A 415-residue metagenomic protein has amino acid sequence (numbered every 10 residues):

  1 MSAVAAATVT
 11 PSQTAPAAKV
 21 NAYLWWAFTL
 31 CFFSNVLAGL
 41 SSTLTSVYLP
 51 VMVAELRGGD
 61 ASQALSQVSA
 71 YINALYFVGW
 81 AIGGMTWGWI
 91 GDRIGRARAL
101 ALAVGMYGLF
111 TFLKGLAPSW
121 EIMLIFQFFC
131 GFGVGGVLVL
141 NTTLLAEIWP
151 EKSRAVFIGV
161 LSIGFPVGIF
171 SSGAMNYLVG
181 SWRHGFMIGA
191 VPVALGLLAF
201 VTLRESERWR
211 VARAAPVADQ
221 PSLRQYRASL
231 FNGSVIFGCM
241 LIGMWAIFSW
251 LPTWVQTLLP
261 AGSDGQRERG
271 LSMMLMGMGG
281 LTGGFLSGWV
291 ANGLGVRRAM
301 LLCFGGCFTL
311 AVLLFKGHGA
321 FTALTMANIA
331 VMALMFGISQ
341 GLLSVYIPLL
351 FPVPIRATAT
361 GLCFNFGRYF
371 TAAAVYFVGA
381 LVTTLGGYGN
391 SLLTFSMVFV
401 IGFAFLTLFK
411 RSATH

Functional and structural regions predicted by a protein language model:
M1-L40: Cytosolic juxtamembrane N-terminal segment immediately preceding the first transmembrane helix of multi-pass
W26-D60, I247-P252: Extracytoplasmic
S46, R227-L281, V375: Extracytoplasmic gate region of multi-pass secondary transporters
Y48-I82, R267: Extracellular/periplasmic helix-loop-helix junction of adjacent transmembrane segments in MFS-like secondary
I82-P118: Conserved MFS/SLC helix-loop-helix module at the cytosolic interface between two early adjacent transmembrane helices
G95, L116-E121, P150, G295 (+1 more regions): Helix-breaking motifs and short loop linkers at transmembrane-helix boundaries and internal kinks in secondary membrane
G105-P118, G305-G319: C-terminal ends and interior cores of transmembrane alpha-helices in multi-pass membrane transporters/permeases
L161-V201: Helix-loop-helix hairpin linking two adjacent transmembrane segments in secondary transporters
